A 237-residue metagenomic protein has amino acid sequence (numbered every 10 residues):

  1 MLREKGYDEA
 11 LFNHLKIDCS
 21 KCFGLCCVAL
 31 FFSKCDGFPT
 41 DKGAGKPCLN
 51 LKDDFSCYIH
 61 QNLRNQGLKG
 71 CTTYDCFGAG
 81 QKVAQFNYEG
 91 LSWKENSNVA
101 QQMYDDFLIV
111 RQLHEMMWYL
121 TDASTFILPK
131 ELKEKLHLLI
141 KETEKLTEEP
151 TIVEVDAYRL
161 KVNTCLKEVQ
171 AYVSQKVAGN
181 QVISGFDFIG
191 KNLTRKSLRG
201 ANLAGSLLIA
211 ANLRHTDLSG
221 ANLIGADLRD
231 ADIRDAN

Functional and structural regions predicted by a protein language model:
M1-K161, C165-K176: Hydrophobic scaffolds flanking metal-cofactor catalytic centers in soluble metalloenzymes
S174-N237: Tandem repeat scaffolds
